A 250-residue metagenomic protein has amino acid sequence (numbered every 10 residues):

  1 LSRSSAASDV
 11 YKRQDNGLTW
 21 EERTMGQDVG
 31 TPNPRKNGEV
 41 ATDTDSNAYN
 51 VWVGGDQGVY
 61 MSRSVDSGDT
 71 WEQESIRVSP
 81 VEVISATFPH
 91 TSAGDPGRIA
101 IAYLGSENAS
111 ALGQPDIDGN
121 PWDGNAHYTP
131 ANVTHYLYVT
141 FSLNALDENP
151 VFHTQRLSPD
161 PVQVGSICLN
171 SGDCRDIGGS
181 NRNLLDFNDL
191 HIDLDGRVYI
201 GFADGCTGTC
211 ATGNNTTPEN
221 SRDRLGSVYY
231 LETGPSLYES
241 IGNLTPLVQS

Functional and structural regions predicted by a protein language model:
L1-A7, Y11: Single conserved hydrophobic/aromatic residue that forms the stacking wall/gate of nucleotide- or nucleobase-binding
K12-R13, M61-D66, H135-A145, T217-S250: Beta-propeller blade signature
T19-D28, T70-V81, A145-R156: Blade-edge beta-strand/turn elements of extracellular beta-propeller and related beta-sheet repeat scaffolds
Q27-N37: Extracytoplasmic beta-rich repeat domains
E39-A41, H90-S92, H191: Conserved beta-strand position repeated across blades of beta-propeller domains
D45-N50, P96-A102, G196-G201: Entry beta-strands of beta-propeller and related beta-repeat scaffolds
G54, V59, S85-V164: Loop/turn-rich, solvent-exposed surfaces of beta-rich toroidal or solenoidal domains
S75-P89, V151-D189: Conserved blade-ending motifs and adjacent loop-strand segments that build the rim/top face of beta-propeller domains
